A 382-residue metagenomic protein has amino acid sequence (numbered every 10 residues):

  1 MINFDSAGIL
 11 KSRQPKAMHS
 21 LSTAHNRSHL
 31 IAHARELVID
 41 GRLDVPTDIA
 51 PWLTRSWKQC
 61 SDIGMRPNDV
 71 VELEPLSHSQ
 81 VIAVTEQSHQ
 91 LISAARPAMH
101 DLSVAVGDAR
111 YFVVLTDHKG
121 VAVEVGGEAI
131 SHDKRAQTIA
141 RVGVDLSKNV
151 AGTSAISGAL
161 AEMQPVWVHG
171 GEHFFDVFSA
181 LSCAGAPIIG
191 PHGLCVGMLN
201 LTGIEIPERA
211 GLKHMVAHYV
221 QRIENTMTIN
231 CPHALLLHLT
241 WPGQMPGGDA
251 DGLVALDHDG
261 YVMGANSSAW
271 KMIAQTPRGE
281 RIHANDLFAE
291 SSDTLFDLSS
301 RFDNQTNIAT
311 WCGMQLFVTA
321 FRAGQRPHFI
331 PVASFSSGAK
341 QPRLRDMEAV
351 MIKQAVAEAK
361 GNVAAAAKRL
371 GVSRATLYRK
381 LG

Functional and structural regions predicted by a protein language model:
M1-V150, S154-G170, A180, I189-D259 (+2 more regions): Intrinsically disordered, low-complexity terminal regulatory regions
V123-E124, I273, L370: PAS-family sensory domains
G171-E172, A180-G185, L287-G338: PAS-family sensory/regulatory modules and their coupling/dimerization elements
A269-W270: PAS/LOV and allied N-terminal sensory domains
I273-N285: PAS and related sensory helical modules
A284, L298-R301, S373, R379: C-terminal, charge/polar-rich interaction regions
Q341-G382: Bacterial C-terminal helix-turn-helix
